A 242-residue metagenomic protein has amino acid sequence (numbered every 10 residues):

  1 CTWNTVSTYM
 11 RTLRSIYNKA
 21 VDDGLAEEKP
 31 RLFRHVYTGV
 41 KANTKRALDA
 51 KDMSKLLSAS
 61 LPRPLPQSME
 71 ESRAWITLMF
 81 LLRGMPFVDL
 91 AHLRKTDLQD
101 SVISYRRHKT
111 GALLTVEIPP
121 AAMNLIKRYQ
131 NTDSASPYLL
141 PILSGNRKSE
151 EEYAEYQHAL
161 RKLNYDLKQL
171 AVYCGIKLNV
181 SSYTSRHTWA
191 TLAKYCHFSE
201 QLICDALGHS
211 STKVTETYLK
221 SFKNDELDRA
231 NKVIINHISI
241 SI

Functional and structural regions predicted by a protein language model:
C1-R31, R83: N-terminal DNA-binding recognition helix of tyrosine site-specific recombinases/integrases
N18-E27, M79-D100: Short, charged phosphate-coordinating catalytic segments
D22, A26-S60, S144-Y153: Flexible interdomain linker/hinge and immediately adjacent N-terminus of the catalytic tyrosine-recombinase domain
R34-H35, H92-R128: Conserved tyrosine-mediated DNA breakage-rejoining catalytic core shared by Y-recombinases
A47, R107-G111, N146, L207-K232: Catalytic-site neighborhood detector that most strongly recognizes the C-terminal catalytic loop/helix of tyrosine
P62-Q67, A135, N164-D205: Short, basic (Lys/Arg/His-rich) helix/loop patches that form interaction surfaces in the mid-to-C-terminal regions
T96-S104, I176-L178, F198-T217, I242: Short, polar N-cap/turn motifs at the start of nucleic acid-interacting alpha helices
R128, T132-S134, I142-E151, K232-I242: C-terminal secondary-structure termini that scaffold catalytic or DNA-interacting sites
